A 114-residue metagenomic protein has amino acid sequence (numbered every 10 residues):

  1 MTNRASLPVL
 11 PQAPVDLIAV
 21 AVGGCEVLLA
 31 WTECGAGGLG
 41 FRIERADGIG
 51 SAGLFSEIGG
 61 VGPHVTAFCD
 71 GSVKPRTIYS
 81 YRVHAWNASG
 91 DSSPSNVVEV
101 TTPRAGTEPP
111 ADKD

Functional and structural regions predicted by a protein language model:
M1-G37, P75, A88-D114: Pro/Thr/Ser/Gly-rich low-complexity, intrinsically disordered linker/stalk tracts
F41-R76, A88-P94: Recognizes extended acidic, P/S/T-rich segments that occur within or adjacent to Ig-like beta-sandwich modules
